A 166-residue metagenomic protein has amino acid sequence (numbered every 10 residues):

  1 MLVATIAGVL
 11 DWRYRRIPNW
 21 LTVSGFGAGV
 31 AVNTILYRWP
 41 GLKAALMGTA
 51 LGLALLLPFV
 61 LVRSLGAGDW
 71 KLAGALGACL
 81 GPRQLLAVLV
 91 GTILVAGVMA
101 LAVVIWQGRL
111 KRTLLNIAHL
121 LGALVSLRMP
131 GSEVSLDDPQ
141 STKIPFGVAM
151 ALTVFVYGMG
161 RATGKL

Functional and structural regions predicted by a protein language model:
M1-L166: A membrane-topology feature that recognizes alpha-helical transmembrane segments and their immediate juxtamembrane
